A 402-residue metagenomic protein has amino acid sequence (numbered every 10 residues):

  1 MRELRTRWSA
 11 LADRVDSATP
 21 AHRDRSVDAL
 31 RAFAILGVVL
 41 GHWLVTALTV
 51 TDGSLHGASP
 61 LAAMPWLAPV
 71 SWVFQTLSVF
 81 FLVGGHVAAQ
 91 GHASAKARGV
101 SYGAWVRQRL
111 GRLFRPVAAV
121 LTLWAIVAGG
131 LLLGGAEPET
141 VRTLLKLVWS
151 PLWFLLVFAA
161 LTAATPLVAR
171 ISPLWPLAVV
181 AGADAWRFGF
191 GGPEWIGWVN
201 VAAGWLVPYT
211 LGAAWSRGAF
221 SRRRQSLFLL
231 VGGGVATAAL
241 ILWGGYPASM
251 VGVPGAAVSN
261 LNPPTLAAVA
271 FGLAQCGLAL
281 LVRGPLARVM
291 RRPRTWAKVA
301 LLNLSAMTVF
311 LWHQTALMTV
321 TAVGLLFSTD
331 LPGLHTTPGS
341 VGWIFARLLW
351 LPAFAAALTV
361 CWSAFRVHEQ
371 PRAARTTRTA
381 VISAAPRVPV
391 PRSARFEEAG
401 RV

Functional and structural regions predicted by a protein language model:
R2-V402: Alpha-helical transmembrane segments and their immediate juxtamembrane cytosolic regions
